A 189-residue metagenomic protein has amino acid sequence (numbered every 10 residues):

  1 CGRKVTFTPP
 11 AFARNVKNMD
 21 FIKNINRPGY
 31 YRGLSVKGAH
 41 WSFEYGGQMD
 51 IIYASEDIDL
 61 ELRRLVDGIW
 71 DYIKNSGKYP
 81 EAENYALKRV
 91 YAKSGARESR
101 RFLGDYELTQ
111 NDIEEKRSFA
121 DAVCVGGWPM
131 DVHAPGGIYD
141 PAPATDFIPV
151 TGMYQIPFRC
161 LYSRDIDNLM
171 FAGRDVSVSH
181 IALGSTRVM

Functional and structural regions predicted by a protein language model:
C1-M189: Flavin (FAD/FMN)-binding glycine-rich loop and adjacent Rossmann-like elements that form
